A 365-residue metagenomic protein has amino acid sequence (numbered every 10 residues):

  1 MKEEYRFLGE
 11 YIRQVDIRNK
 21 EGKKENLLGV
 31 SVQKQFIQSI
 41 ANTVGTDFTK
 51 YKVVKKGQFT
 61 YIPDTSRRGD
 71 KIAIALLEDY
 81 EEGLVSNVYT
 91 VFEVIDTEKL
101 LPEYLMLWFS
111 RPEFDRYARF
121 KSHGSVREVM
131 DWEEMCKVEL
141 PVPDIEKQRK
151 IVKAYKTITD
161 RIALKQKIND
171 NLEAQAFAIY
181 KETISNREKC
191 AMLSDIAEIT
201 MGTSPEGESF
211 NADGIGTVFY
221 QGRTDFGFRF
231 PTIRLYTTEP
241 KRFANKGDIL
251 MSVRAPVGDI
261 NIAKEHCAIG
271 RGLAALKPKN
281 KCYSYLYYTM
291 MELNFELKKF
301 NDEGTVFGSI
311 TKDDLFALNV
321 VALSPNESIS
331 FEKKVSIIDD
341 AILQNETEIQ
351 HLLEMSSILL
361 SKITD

Functional and structural regions predicted by a protein language model:
M1-N19, E139-S204, D225, V321 (+1 more regions): Non-catalytic DNA-recognition/assembly elements of restriction-modification systems
E4-Y61, M192-F210, I215-K246, I269: Sequence-specific dsDNA recognition surfaces
K56, T60-P112, Q221, T238-F295 (+2 more regions): A short beta-sheet element
E82-V88, H123-V152, C267-L273, G304-E332: A short glycine-rich beta-alpha junction/loop motif
M106-F120, E139-P141: Well-ordered mid-protein domain cores that form the structural environment of catalytic cofactors
I262, S284-Y287, K298-K299, E327-E332 (+1 more regions): Extended hydrophobic-aromatic, low-complexity segments
